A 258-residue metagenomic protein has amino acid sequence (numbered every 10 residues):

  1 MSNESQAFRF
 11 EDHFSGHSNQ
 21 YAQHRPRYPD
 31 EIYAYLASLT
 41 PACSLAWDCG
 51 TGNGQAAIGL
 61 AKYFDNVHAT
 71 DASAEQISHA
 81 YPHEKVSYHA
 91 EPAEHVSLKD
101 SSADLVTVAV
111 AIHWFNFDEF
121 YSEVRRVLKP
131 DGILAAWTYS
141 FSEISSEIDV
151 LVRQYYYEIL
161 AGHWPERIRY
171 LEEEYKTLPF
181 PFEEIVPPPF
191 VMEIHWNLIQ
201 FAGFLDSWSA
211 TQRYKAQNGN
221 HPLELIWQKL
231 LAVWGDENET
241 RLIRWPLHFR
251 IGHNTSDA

Functional and structural regions predicted by a protein language model:
M1-G16: N-terminal, positively charged/glycine-rich alpha-helical extensions of SAM-dependent methyltransferases
Q23-S44: Conserved alpha-helix/loop element of class I SAM-dependent methyltransferases that forms part of the SAM/SAH-binding
W47, N53-H95: Class I SAM-dependent methyltransferase SAM/SAH-binding core
E94-L105: A short acidic, Gly/Pro-enriched loop at the edge of an enzyme's catalytic core that lines a small-molecule cofactor
V108-A109, F117: A short beta-strand submotif of the Rossmann-like class I SAM-dependent methyltransferase core that lines
F115-E123: A short, conserved alpha-helix within the catalytic core of class I
R125, K129-W196: Conserved catalytic/acceptor-binding region of the Class I
R169, E173-A258: Conserved Class I S-adenosyl-L-methionine
